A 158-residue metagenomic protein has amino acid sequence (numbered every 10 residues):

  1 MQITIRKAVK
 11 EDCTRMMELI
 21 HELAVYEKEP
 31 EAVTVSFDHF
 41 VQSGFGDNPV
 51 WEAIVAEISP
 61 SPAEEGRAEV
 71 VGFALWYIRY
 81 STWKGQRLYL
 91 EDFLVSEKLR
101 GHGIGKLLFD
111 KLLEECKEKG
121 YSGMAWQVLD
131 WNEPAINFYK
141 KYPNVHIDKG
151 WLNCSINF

Functional and structural regions predicted by a protein language model:
T4-M16: A short beta-loop-alpha structural element at the N-terminal edge of CoA-dependent acyl/N-acetyltransferase catalytic
M17-S43: Conserved GNAT-fold acetyl-CoA-binding loop/helix
Q42-V55: A short helix-loop-beta-strand connector motif used in the catalytic cores of GNAT acetyltransferases and, in some
V55, A68-Y77: Conserved beta-strand in the GNAT
G101-E114, K141: Conserved acetyl-CoA-binding loop-helix of GNAT-fold acetyltransferases
K106, D130-G150: Conserved active-site alpha-helix within GNAT-family acetyltransferase domains
K117-Q127: Conserved GNAT acetyl-CoA-binding A-motif
W126-A135, S155-F158: Conserved beta-strand-loop-alpha-helix junction that forms the acyl-donor binding cleft
